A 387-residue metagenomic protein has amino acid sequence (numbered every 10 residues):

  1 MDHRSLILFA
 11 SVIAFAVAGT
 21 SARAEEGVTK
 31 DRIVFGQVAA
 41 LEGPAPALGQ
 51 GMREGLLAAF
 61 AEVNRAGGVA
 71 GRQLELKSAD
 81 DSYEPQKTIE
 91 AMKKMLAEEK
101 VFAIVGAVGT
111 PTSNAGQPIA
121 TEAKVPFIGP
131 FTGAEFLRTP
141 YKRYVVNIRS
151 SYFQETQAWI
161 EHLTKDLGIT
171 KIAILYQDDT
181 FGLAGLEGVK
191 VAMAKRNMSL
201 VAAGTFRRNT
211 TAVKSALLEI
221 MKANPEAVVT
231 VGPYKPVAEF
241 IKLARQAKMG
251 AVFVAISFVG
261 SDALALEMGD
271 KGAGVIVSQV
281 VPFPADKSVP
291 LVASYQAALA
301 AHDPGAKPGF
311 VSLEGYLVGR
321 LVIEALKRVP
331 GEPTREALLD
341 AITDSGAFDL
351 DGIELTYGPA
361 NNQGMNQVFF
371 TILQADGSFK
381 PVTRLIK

Functional and structural regions predicted by a protein language model:
M1-V34, L385-K387: Short, low-complexity disordered leader/linker segments with a strong preference for bacterial N-terminal type II
R23-Q37, G68-Q73, T164-T170: Immediate post-signal peptide segment of exported/extracytoplasmic ligand-binding proteins
G27-G55, A79-Q86, V108-G109, L175-L183 (+3 more regions): Extracytoplasmic "Venus flytrap"
R32-V34, A47-E54, A58, E62-T139 (+2 more regions): Beta-alpha junction/loop-to-helix N-cap segments that form part of ligand/metal-binding clefts
Q86-E90, A134-F136, R143-K248, F283-A297: Extracellular/periplasmic Venus flytrap/periplasmic-binding protein
M95, E99-V108, I128-P130, A173-Y176 (+4 more regions): Periplasmic-binding protein-like
I241-G315, L373, F379-K387: Extracellular/periplasmic periplasmic-binding protein-like sensory domains
A301-S312, I323-F379: Segments of small-molecule ligand-sensing domains
